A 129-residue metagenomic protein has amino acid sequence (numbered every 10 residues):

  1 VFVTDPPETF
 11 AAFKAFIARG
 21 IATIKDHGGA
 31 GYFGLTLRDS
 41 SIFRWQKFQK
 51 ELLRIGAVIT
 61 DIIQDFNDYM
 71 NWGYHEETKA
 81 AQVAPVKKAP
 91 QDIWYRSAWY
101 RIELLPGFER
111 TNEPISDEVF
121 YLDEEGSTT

Functional and structural regions predicted by a protein language model:
V1-V3: Hydrophobic beta-strand segment of the Class I
E8-G20: A short, conserved alpha-helix within the catalytic core of class I
T9, L35-S41, Q64-N67: Short "lid" loop at the C-terminus of a central beta-strand within the Rossmann-like core of SAM-dependent
I17, I24-D39: Conserved beta-strand signature within the Rossmann-like core of class I S-adenosyl-L-methionine
R19-D26, E51, I55: Conserved helix-to-beta-strand junction in the class I
T36-I55: Conserved class I S-adenosyl-L-methionine
G56-I115: Class I S-adenosyl-L-methionine
I115-T129: Short, cationic low-complexity segments
